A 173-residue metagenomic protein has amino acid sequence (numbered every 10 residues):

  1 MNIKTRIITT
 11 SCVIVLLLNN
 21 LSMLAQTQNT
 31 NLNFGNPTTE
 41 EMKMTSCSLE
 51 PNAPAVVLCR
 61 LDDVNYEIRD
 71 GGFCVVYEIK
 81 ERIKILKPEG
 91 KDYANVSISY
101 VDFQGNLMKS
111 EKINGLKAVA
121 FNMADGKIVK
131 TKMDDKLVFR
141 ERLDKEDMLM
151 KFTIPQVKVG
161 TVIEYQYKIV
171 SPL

Functional and structural regions predicted by a protein language model:
M1-R6: N-terminal secretory signal peptides that target proteins for export/translocation
T10-S22: Bacterial N-terminal signal peptides
Q26-L173: Beta-strand-rich, non-transmembrane domain signature
